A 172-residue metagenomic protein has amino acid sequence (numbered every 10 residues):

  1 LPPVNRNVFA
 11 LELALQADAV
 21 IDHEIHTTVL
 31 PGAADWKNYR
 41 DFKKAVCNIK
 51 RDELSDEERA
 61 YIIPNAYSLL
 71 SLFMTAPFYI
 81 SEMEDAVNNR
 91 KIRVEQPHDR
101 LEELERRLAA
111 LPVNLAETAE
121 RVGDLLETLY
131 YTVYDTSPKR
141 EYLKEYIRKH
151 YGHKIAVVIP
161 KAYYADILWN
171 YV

Functional and structural regions predicted by a protein language model:
P2-Y171: Helicase motor interdomain insertion/brace
